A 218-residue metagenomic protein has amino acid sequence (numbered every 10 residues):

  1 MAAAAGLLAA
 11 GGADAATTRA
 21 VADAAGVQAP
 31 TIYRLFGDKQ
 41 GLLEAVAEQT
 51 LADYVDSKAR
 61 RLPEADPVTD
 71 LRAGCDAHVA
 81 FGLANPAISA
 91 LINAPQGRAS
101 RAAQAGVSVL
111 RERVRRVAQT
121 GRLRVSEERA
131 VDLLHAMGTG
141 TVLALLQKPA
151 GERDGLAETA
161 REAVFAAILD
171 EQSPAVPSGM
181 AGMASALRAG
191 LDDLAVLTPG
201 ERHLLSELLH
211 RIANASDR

Functional and structural regions predicted by a protein language model:
A3, L7, F81, M137-A144: Amphipathic alpha-helical interface segments
A3-L8, A16, T50, Y54 (+1 more regions): Short hydrophobic clusters on alpha-helical segments that form packing/core surfaces in small helical domains
L7, G11-G41, A45: Helix-turn-helix
A10-D14, N85, T120: Short coil/turn segments at alpha/beta junctions that flank glycine-rich nucleotide-binding fingerprints
A45, D56-A90, A94-A99, A105-V109 (+2 more regions): Hydrophobic alpha-helical connector segments
Q96-L146, A150-A166: Amphipathic alpha-helical packing segments from all-alpha helical-bundle domains
E112-R115, Q147-R218: C-terminal peripheral helix-coil segments that are non-catalytic and often amphipathic
